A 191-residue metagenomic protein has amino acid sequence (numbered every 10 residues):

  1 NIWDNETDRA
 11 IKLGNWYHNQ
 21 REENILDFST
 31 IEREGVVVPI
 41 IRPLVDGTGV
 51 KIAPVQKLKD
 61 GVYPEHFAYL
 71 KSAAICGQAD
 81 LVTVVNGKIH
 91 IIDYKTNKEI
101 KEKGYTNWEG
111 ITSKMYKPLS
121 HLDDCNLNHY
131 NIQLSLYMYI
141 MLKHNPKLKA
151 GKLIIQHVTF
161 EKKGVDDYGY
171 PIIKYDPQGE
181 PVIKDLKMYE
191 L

Functional and structural regions predicted by a protein language model:
N1-Q78: Metal-dependent nuclease catalytic cores that hydrolyze phosphodiester bonds in DNA/RNA, characterized by
W3-T7, S120-C125: Surface-exposed cleft-lining segments at the edges of enzyme active sites
H18, A79-K103, G110-Y116, Y137: Conserved catalytic cores of phosphodiester-cleaving nucleases, focusing on short active-site segments
Y63, H90-D93, K152-H157: A structural signal for short, well-ordered beta-strand segments and their strand-loop junctions that often border
H66-L70, T83-V85, T96-K98, H157-T159: Short, flexible loop/turn elements at secondary-structure junctions
K71-S72, K114-S120: Gram-negative outer-membrane beta-barrel domains
A74-C76, I89, P171, P181: Short, mixed charged/polar active-site loops that provide acid/base catalysis or chelate metal/phosphate cofactors
D123-L191: Metal-dependent nuclease catalytic regions and adjoining charged, substrate-binding loops involved in nucleic-acid end
